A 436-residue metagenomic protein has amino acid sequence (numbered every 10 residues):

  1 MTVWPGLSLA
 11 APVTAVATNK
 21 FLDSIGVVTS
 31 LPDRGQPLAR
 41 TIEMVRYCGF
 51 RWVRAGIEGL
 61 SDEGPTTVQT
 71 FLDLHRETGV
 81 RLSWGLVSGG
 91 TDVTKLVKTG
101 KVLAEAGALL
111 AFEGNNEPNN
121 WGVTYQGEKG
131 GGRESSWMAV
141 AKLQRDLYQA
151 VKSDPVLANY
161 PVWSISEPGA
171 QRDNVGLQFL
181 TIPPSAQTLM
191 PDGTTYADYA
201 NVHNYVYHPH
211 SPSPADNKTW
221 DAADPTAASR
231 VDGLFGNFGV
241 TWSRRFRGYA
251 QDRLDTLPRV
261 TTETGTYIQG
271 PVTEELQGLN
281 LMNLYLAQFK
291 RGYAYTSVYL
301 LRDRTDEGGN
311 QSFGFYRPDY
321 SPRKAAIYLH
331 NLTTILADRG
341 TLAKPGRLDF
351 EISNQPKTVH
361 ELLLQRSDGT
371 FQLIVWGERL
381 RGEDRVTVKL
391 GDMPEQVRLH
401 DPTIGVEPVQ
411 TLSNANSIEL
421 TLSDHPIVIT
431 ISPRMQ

Functional and structural regions predicted by a protein language model:
W4-L60: Boundary/entry segment of secreted carbohydrate-active catalytic domains
D23-T29, V53-A55, V80-L86, L110-G114 (+4 more regions): Hydrophobic faces of well-ordered beta-strands that scaffold small-molecule active sites in alpha/beta enzyme cores
T41-E43, W52-L109, G131-I165: Aromatic-lined substrate-binding rim segments of carbohydrate-active enzymes
T66-T67, L74-E77, D92-V102, P118-S135 (+2 more regions): Surface-exposed, active-site-proximal loop segments in enzymatic domains
T94-L96, S136-L284, R291: Noncatalytic carbohydrate-binding groove/subsite architecture in carbohydrate-active enzymes
G265-D338, A343-P356: Aromatic/acidic polysaccharide-binding cleft in carbohydrate-active enzymes
D349-E395, P402: Carbohydrate-binding surface patches
Q410-Q436: C-terminal beta-strand-rich structural cap/linker in extracellular carbohydrate-active enzymes
